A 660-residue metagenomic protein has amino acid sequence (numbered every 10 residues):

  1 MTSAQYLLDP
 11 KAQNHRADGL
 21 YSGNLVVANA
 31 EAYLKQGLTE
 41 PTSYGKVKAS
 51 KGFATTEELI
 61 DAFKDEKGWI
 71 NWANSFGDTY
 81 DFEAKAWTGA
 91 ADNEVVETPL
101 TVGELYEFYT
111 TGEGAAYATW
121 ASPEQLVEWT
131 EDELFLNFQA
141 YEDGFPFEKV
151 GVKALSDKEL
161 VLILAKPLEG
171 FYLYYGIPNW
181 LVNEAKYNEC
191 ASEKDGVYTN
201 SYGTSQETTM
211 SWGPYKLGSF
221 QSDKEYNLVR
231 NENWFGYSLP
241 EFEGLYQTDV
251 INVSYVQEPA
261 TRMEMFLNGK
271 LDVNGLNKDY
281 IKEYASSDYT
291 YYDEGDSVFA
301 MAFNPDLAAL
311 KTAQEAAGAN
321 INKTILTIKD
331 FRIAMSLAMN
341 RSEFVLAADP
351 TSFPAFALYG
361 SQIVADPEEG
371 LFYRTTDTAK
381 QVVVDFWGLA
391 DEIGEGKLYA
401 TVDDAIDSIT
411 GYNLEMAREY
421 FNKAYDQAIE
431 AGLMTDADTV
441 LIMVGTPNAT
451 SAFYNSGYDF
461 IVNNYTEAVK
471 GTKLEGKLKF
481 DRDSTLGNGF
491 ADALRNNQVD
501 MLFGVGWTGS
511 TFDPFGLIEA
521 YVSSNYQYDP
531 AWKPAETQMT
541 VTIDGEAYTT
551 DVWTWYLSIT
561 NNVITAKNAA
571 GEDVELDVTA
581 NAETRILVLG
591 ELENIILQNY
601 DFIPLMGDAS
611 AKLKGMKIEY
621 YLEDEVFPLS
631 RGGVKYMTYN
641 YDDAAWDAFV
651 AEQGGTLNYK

Functional and structural regions predicted by a protein language model:
M1-E128, V161, N322-T327, F331-A334 (+1 more regions): Aromatic- and charge-enriched surface segment that lines or borders ligand/interaction sites
M1-Q13, T56, K64, G68 (+7 more regions): Extracytoplasmic/periplasmic ligand-capture domains
H15-L25, Y284, A347-Q362, G476-L478: Short, glycine/acidic-rich hinge or "gate" loops at secondary-structure transitions that mediate conformational
N74, K85-K153, T401-T410, I543-D551 (+1 more regions): Intrinsically disordered, low-complexity acidic Ser/Thr-rich regulatory segments
G103-K149, S156-E159, I163-V250, A260-T261 (+1 more regions): Gly/Pro-rich hinge or "lid" segments in bacterial periplasmic/extracellular proteins
N188-D195, L346-R374, S610-Y620: Mature extracytoplasmic/periplasmic domains
V522, K612-K660: Long beta-strand-rich cores associated with HINT superfamily self-processing modules
L605: Glycine-rich and polybasic anion-binding loops at the starts of cofactor/ligand-binding domains
